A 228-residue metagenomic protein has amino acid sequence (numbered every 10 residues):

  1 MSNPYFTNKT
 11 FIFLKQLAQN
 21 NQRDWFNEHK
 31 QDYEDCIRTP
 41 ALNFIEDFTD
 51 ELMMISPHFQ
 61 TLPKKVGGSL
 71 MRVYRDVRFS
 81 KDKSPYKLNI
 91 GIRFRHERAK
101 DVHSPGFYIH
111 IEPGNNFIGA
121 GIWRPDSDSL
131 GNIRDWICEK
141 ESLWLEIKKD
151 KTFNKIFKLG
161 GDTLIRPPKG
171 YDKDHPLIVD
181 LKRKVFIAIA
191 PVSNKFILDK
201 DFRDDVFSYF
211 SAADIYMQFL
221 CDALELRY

Functional and structural regions predicted by a protein language model:
M1-N27, I187-I189, K200, A223-R227: Short, charged, low-complexity amphipathic alpha-helix
L17, N21-V73: Active-site acidic/histidine clusters and adjacent loop/turn architecture that either coordinate catalytic ions
Y33, I37, A41, L130-I133 (+2 more regions): Amphipathic alpha-helical coiled-coil segments
H58, L70, Y74-H96, S142 (+1 more regions): Soluble extramembrane domains of integral membrane proteins
R75-I137: Aromatic- and glycine-enriched beta-alpha-beta binding-site module
I111-D172: Compact, glycine/acidic-enriched structural inserts
L145-D214, L220-R227: Terminal interaction module
